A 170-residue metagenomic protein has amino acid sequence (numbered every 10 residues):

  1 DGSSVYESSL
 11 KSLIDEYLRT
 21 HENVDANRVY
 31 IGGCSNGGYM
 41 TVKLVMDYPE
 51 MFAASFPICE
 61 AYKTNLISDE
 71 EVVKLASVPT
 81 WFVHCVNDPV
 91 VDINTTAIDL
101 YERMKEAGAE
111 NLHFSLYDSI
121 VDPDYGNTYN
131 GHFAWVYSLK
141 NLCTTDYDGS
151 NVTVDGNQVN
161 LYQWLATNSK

Functional and structural regions predicted by a protein language model:
G2-E7, A61-I67, P89-V91: Acidic-and-aromatic substrate-binding clefts and catalytic sites of carbohydrate-active enzymes
G2-S35, M51: Gly/Ser-rich "nucleophile elbow"/oxyanion-hole loop immediately N-terminal to the catalytic nucleophile in hydrolases
G32, I58-C59, V83, Y117: Alpha/beta-hydrolase-fold catalytic nucleophile elbow
G38-P49: Short glycine-enriched nucleophile-adjacent loop and the immediately C-terminal alpha-helix near the catalytic center
E50-K63: A conserved short beta-strand
K74-T80: Short, proline-enriched alpha-helix->beta-strand connector loops that line the catalytic pocket of alpha/beta-hydrolase
V83, P89, K105-K170: C-terminal catalytic histidine-bearing segment of alpha/beta-hydrolase fold enzymes
D92-M104: Short alpha-helix in the alpha/beta-hydrolase fold that links the catalytic acid
